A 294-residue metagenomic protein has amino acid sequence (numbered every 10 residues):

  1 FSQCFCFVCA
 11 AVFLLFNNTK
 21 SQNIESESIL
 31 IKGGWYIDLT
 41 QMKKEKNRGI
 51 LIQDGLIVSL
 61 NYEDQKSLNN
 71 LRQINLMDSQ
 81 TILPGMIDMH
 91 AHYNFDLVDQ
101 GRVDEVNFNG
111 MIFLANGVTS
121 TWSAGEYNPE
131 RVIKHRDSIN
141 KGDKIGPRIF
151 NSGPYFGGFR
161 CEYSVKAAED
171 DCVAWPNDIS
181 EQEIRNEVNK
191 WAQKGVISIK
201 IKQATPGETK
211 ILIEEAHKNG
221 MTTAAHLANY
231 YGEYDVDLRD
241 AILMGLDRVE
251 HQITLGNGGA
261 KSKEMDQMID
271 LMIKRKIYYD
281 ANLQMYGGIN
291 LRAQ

Functional and structural regions predicted by a protein language model:
I24-I29, Y36, T40-L83: Histidine-rich, glycine-flanked metal-binding segment
I29-I31, S67-N107, M111-L114, T119: Replace "His-x-His-based motif
G85-A91, T121-S123, I149-G153, I199-I201 (+3 more regions): Hydrophobic faces of well-ordered beta-strands that scaffold small-molecule active sites in alpha/beta enzyme cores
A91-D104, S164-E183, A224-E233: Active-site mouth loops of central-metabolism enzymes
L97-I145, F150, V173-I197, I201: Alpha-helical scaffold segments that flank or form the walls of functional sites
M111-N116, G153, G158-V173, R239-Q252 (+1 more regions): Active-site gating loops and adjacent loop-to-helix segments of metal-dependent hydrolytic enzymes
I184-K200, A204, Q252-Q294: Active-site neighborhoods of metal-dependent hydrolases
G195, E215-T222, L243-V249, K274-Y278: Glycine-enriched alpha-helix->loop->beta-strand junction motifs that scaffold or abut catalytic
